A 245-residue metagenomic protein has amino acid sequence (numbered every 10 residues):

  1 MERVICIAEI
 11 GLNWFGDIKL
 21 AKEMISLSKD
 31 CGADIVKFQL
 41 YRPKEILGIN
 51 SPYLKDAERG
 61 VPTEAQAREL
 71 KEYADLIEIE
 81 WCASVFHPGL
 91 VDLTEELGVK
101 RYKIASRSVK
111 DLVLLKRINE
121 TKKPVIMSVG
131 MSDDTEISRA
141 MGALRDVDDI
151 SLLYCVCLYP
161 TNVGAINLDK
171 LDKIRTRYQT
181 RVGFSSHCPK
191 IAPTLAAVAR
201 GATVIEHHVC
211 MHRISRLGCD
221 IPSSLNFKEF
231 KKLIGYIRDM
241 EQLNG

Functional and structural regions predicted by a protein language model:
M1-G245: Catalytic cores and adjacent flexible loops of soluble metabolic enzymes that perform enolate/carbanion chemistry on
